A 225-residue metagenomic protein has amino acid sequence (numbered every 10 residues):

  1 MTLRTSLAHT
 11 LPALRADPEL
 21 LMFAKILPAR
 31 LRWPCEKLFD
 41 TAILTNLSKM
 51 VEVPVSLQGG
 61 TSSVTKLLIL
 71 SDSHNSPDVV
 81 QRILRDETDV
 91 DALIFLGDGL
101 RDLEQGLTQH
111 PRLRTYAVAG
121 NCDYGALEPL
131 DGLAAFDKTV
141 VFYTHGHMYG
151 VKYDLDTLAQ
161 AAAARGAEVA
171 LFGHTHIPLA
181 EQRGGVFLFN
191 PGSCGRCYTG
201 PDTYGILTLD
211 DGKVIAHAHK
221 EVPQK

Functional and structural regions predicted by a protein language model:
R15, T65, D123, E128-R165 (+1 more regions): Active-site-proximal segments of metal-dependent phosphoesterases and phosphodiesterases across multiple
F23-I26, L57-G59, T65-F136: Core catalytic region of metal-dependent phosphoesterases/phosphodiesterases, especially metallo-beta-lactamase-like
L57-G60, V64, V79-Q81, L130 (+4 more regions): Binuclear metal-dependent phosphoesterase catalytic core
K66-D72, V140-H147, F187-G192, H217-A218: Active-site-proximal beta-strand elements of phosphoester/diester hydrolases
H74-D78, L100-E104, C122-L127, Y149-D154 (+2 more regions): Active-site environment of divalent metal-dependent phosphoester hydrolases
